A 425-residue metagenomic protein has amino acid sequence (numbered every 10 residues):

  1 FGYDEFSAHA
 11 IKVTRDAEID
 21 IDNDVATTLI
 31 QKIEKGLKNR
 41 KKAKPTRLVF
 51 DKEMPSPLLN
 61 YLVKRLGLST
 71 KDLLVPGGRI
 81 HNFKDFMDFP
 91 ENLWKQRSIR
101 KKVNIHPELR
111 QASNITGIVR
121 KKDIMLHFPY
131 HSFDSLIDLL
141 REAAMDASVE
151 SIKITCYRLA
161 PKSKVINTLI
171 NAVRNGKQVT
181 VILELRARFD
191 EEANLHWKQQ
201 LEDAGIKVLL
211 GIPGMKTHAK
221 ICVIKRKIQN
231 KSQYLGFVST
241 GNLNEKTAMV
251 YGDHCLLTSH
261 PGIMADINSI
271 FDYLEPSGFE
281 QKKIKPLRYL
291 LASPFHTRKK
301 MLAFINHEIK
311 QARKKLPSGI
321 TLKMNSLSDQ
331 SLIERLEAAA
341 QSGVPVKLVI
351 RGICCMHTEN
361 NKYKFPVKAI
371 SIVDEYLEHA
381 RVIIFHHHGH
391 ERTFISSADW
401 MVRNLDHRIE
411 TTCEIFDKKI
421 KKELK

Functional and structural regions predicted by a protein language model:
F1-I320, A338-S342, C354-Y376, V382-K425: N-terminal localization/anchoring segments of enzymes in phospholipid and broader phosphate metabolism
Q330-I333, E337: Glycine/threonine-rich ATP-lid/beta-loop region of ATP-binding domains
P345-V349: Hydrophobic alpha/beta core scaffold segments
